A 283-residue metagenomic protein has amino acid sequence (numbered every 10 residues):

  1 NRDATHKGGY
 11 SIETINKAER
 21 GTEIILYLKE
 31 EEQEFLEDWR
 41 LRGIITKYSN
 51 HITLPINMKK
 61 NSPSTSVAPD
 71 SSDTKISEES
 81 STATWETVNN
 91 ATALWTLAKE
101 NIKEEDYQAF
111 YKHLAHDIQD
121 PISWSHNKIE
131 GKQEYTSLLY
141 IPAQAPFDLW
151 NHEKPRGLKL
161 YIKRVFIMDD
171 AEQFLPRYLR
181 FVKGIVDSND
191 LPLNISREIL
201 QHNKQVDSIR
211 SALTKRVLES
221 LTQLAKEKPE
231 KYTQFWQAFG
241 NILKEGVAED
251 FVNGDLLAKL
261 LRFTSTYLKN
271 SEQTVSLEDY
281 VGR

Functional and structural regions predicted by a protein language model:
N1-R283: Conserved GHKL (Bergerat-fold) ATPase module
